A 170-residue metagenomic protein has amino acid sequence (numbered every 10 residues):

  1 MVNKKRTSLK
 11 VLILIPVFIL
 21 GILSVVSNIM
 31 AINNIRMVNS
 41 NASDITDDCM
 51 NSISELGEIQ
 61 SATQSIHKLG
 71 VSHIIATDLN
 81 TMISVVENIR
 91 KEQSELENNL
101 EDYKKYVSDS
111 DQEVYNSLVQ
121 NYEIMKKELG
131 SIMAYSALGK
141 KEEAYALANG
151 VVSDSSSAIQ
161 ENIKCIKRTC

Functional and structural regions predicted by a protein language model:
M1-S54, S61-T81, M133, K167-C170: Hydrophobic membrane-targeting segments
A31-N34, V38, E92, N121 (+1 more regions): Alpha-helical structural motif
N34, E58, E95, A158: Charged catalytic carboxylate motif
I74-I83, K104-K164: Polar/charged, Q/E/K-enriched amphipathic alpha-helical segments with strong coiled-coil propensity that act as
T77-R90, L96: Extracytoplasmic/periplasmic/luminal assembly and interaction segments in envelope/secretory/respiratory proteins
